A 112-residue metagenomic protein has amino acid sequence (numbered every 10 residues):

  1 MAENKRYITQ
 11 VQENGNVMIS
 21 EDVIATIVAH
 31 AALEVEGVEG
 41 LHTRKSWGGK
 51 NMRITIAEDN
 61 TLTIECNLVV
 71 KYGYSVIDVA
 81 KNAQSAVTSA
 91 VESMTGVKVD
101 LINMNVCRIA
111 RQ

Functional and structural regions predicted by a protein language model:
M1-E34, V38-G49: Terminal low-complexity, intrinsically disordered regions
S20, L68, V79: Small/polar loops that bind or transfer phosphate-bearing groups
A25, A57-T61, V97: Short coil/turn motifs at beta-sheet boundaries
V35-V69, R108: Short edge beta-strands and adjacent turn/loop segments
T43-R44, A80, N103: Short loop/turn and capping residues at structural boundaries
Y72: Active-site acidic-Proline motif in GNAT/NAT acetyltransferases
V76-V99: Short, non-transmembrane amphipathic alpha-helical segments
K98-Q112: Short, highly charged C-terminal tails/helix-capping segments
